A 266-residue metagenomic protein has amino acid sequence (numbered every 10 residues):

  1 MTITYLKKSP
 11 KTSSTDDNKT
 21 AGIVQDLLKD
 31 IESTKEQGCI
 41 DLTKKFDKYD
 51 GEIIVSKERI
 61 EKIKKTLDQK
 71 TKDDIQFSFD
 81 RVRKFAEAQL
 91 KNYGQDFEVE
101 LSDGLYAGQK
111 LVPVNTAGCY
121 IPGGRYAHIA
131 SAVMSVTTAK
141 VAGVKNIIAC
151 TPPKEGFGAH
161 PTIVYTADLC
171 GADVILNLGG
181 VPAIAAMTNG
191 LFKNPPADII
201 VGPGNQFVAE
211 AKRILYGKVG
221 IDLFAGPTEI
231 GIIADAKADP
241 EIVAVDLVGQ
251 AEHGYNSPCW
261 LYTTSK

Functional and structural regions predicted by a protein language model:
M1-K8, P161-N177: Active-site-proximal helix-loop elements at catalytic-domain edges
M1-N115: N-terminal Rossmann-like NAD(P)+-binding subdomain of aldehyde/semialdehyde dehydrogenases
D17-V24, E32, C39, D68-V82 (+13 more regions): Generic structural signal for well-ordered, non-membrane alpha-helical segments in soluble metabolic enzymes
V99-Y165: Conserved small-residue-rich beta-alpha loop and adjacent elements that most often cradle the phosphate/pyrophosphate
G171-P258: Conserved NAD(P)+-binding/catalytic subdomain of aldehyde/semialdehyde dehydrogenases
S257-K266: NAD(P)-dependent aldehyde/semialdehyde dehydrogenase
